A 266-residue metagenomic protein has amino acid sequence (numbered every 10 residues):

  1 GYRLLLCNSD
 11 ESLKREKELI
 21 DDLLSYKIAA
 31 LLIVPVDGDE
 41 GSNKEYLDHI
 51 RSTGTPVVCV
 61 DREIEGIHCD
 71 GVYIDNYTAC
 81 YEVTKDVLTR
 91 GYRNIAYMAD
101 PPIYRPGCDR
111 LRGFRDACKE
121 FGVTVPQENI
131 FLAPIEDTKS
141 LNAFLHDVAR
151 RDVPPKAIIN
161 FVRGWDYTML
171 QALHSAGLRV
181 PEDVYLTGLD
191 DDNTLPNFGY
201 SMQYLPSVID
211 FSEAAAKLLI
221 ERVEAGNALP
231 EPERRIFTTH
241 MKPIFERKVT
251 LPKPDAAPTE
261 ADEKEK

Functional and structural regions predicted by a protein language model:
G1, E18, A79-V83, R105-T124 (+2 more regions): Short, solvent-exposed amphipathic alpha-helices that sit in or adjacent to ligand/effector-binding or catalytic
G1-K85, A149-R150: Alpha-helical recognition/docking segments in bacterial nutrient-uptake and carbohydrate-utilization systems
G1-N8, Y97, R115-T138: Short beta-strand elements in bilobed, periplasmic/extracellular small-molecule ligand-binding domains
L23, I28-D37, A96-M98, D152-G164 (+1 more regions): Periplasmic-binding protein-like
D70-Y97, R112-D116, T138-H146, D166 (+1 more regions): Hydrophobic alpha-helical segments within soluble ligand-binding/sensing domains
Y81-F121, E231-T250: An alpha-beta-alpha
R93-N94, V125-N129, R179-Y185: Short acidic capping loops at alpha-helix termini that bridge into adjacent secondary structure
L145-E265: Flexible loop/turn connectors
